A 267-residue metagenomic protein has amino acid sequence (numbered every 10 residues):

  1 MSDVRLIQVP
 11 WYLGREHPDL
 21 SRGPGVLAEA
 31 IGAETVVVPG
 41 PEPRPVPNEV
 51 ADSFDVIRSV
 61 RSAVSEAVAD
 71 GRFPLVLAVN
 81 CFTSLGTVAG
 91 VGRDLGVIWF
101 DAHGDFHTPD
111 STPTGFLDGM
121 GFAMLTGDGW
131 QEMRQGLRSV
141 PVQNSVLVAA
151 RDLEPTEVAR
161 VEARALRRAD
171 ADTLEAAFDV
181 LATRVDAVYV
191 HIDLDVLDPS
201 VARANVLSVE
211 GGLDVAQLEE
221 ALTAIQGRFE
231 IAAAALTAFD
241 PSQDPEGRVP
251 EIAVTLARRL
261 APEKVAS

Functional and structural regions predicted by a protein language model:
S2-L75, T87-G90, V158-S267: Catalytic cores of soluble, metal-dependent hydrolases
I7, V79, F100-A102, V148 (+1 more regions): Active-site flanking residues adjacent to catalytic metal/cofactor-binding acidic residues
V9, F100-A102, G127, A150 (+1 more regions): Cofactor-binding loop segments of dinucleotide-utilizing enzymes, especially the Rossmann-like FAD- and NAD(P)+-binding
G23, D118-G121, P141, E157: Internal, well-ordered alpha-helical segments in soluble enzyme and binding-protein domains
D70-Q135, N144, F229-A232: Active-site histidine-anchored catalytic micro-motif
F82, H103-D105, R151, D195-L197 (+1 more regions): Catalytic metal-binding/acid-base residues of hydrolase active sites
T108-S111, M133-G136, T156-V161, V201-A202: A short secondary-structure junction signal
R134-P155: Phosphate/diphosphate-binding glycine-rich loops and adjacent basic-rich segments that engage nucleotide
